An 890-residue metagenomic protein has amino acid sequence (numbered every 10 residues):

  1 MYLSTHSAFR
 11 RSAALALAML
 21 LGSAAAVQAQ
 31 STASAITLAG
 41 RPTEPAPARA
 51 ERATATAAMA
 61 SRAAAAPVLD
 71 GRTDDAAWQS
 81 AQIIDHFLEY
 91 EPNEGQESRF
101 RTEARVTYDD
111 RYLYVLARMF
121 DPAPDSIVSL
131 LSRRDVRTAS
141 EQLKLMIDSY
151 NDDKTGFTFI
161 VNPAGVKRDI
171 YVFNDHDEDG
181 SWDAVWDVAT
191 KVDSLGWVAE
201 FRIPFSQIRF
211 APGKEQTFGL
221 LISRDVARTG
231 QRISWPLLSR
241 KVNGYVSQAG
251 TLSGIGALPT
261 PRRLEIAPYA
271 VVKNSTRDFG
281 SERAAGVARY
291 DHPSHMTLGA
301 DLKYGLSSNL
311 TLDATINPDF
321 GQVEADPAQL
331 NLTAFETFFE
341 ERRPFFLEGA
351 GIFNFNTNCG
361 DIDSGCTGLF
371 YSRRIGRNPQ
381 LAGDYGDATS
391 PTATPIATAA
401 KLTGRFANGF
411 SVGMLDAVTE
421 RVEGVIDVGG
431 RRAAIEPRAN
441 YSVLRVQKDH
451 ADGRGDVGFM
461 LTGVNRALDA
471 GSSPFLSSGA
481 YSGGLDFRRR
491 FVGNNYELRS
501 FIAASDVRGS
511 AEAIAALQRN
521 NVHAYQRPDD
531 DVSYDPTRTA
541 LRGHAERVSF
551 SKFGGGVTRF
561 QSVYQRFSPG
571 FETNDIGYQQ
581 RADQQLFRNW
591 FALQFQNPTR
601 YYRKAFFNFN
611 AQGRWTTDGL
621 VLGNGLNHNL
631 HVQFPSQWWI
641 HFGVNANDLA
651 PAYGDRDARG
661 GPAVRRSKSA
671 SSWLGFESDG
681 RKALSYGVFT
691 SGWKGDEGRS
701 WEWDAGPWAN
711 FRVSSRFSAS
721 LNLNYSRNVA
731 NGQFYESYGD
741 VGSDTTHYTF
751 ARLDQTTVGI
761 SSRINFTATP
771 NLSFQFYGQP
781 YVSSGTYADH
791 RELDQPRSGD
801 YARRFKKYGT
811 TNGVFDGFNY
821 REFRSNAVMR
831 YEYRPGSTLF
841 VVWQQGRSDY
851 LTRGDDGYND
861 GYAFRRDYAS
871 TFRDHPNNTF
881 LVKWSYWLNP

Functional and structural regions predicted by a protein language model:
Y2-L15: Bacterial N-terminal signal peptides that target proteins for export
S12-A24: Bacterial N-terminal signal peptides
A29-D449, G455-F459, L468, S472 (+2 more regions): Structural preference for beta-rich elements and adjacent junctions enriched in aromatics
R62, T73, Y108, A117 (+26 more regions): Hydrophobic side chains in beta-strands
A65, R111, D121, D153 (+14 more regions): Short coil turns and loop connectors of transmembrane beta-barrels in diderm outer membranes and organellar homologs
F120-D121, Y150-D152, D225-A227, K273-S275 (+14 more regions): Short, glycine-/Ser/Thr-/acidic-enriched flexible segments
T260-D313, Y441-V532, N597-T599, A605-A611 (+4 more regions): Surface-exposed extracellular loop regions of Gram-negative outer-membrane beta-barrel proteins
P395, T403, E497-P890: Exposed, low-structure sequence patches enriched in small/polar residues
